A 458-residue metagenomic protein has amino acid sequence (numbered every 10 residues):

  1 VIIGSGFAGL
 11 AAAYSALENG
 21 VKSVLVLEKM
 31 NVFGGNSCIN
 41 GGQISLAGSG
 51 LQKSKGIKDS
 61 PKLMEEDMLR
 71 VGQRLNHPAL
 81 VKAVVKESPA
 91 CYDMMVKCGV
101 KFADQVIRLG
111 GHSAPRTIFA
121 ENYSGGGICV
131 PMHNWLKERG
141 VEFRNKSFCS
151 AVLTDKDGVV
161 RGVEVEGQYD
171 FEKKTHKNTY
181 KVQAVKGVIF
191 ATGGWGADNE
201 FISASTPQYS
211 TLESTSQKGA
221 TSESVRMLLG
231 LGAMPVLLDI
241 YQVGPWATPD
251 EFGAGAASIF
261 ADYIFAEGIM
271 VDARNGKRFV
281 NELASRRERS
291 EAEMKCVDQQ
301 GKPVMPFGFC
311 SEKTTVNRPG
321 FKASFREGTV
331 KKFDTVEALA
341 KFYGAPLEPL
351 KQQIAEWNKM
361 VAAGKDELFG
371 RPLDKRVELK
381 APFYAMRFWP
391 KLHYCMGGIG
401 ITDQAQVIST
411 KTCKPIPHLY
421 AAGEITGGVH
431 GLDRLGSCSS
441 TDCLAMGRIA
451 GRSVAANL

Functional and structural regions predicted by a protein language model:
V1-V26: N-terminal Rossmann-like FAD-binding beta1-loop-alpha1 element of flavoenzymes
G4, E166, A184-V185, F190-T192 (+1 more regions): Short, well-ordered coil/turn residues at beta-beta hairpins and beta-strand->alpha-helix junctions within
G6-F7, N31, I354: Residue-level detector of alpha-helix initiation sites
K29-A151, V159, I269-R278, E282-L283 (+1 more regions): Conserved N-terminal/central alpha/beta ligand/cofactor-binding core
A151, P349-D433: A glycine-rich dinucleotide-binding beta-alpha-beta segment and adjacent secondary-structure elements that constitute
D170-E251, S440-I449, S453: Glycine-rich loop(s) and the adjacent beta-strand/alpha-helix scaffold that form part
V225-M227, M234-A345: An anion/pyrophosphate-binding glycine-rich loop and adjacent beta-alpha core in soluble alpha-beta enzymes
K414-L458: Catalytic phosphate/nucleotide-handling subdomain of diverse soluble enzymes
